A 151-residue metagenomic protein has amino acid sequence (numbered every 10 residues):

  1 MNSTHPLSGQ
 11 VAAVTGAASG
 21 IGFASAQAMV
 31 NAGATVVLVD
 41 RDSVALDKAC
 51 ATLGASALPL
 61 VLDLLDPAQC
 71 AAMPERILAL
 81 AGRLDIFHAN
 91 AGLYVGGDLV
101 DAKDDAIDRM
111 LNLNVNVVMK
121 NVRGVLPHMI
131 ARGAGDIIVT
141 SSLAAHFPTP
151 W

Functional and structural regions predicted by a protein language model:
P6-T35: Canonical Rossmann dinucleotide-binding motif of NAD(H)/NADP(H)-dependent dehydrogenases/reductases, specifically
A34-K48: Conserved glycine-rich Rossmann-like NAD(P)H-binding loop of the short-chain dehydrogenase/reductase
S43-V44, L62-A72, D104: The beta1-alpha1 cofactor-binding region of Rossmann-like NAD(H)/NADP(H)-dependent oxidoreductases
N90-V95: Conserved NAD(P)H cofactor-binding loop of Rossmann-fold oxidoreductase domains
D98-L99, K103-L111: Substrate-binding pocket helix/loop in short-chain dehydrogenase/reductase
V122-R123: A short, exposed helix-loop element centered on a Lys and neighboring polar residues
S142: Residue(s) in the substrate-gating loop at a strand-loop-helix junction that position the organic substrate next
